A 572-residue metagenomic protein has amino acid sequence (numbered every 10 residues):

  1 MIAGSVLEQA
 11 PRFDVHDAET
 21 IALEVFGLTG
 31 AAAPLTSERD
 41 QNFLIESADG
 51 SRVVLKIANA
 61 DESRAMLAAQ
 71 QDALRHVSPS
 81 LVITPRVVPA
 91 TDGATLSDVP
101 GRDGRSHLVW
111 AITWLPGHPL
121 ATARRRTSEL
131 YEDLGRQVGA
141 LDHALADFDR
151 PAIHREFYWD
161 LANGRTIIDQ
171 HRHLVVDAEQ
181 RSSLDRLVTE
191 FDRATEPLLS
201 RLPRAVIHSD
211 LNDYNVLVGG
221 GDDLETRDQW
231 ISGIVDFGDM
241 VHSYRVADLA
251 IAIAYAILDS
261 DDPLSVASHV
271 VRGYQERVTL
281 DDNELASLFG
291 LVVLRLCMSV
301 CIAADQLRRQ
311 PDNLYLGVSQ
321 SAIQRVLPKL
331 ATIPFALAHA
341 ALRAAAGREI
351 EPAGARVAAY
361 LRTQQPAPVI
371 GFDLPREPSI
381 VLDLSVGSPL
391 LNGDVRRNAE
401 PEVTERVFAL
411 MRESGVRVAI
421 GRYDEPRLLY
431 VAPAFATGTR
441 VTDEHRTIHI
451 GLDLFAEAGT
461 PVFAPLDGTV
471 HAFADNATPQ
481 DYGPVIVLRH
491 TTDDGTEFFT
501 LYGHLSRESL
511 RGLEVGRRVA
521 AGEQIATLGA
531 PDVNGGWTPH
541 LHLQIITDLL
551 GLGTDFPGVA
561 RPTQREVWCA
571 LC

Functional and structural regions predicted by a protein language model:
I2-V6, H173-L174, S299-A353: ATP/Mg2+ or Mg2+-diphosphate-binding catalytic cores that bind nucleotide phosphates or diphosphates via glycine-rich
E38-G50, V54-L55, V87, D192-A247: Active-site acidic catalytic loop and adjacent metal/ATP-binding pocket of ATP-dependent phosphoryl transfer enzymes
A48-D149: ATP-binding pocket architecture of kinase catalytic cores
T122-Q180, L202-R204: A cross-family kinase active-site recognition segment
R245-T279, V293-P311: Active-site activation/catalytic loop segments of kinase-like enzymes and analogous catalytic loops in related
G347-L452, Q564-C572: Polar/charged, compositionally biased leader and regulatory segments
T363, P368-L391, R511, R517-V533 (+1 more regions): Acidic, glycine-rich catalytic/binding loops that coordinate metals and/or anionic ligands
A464-S509: Zn2+-dependent peptidoglycan hydrolase active-site motif and core
